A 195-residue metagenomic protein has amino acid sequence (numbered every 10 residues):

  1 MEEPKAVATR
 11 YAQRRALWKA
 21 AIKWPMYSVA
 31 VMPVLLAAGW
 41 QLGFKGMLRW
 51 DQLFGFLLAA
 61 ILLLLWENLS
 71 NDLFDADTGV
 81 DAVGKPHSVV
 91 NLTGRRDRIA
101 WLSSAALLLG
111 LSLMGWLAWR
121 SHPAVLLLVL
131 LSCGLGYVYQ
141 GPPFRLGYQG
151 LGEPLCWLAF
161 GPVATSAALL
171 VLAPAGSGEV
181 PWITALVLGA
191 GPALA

Functional and structural regions predicted by a protein language model:
M1-D51, G55, F144, Q149-G152 (+1 more regions): Topogenic membrane-insertion module of multi-pass membrane proteins
E2-A16, L73-G94: Cytosolic, membrane-interface loops and tails of multi-pass inner-membrane proteins
Y11, S88-G176: Intramembrane alpha-helical segments
W18, M26, A30, Q52-L53 (+6 more regions): Hydrophobic alpha-helical transmembrane segments of integral membrane proteins, especially multi-pass transporters
M32, P162-L169, A190-A195: Hydrophobic cores of alpha-helical transmembrane segments in multi-pass inner/ER membrane proteins, independent
V34-L36, K45-S70, L126-Y137, G178-A195: Membrane-embedded alpha-helical segments that form the functional core of polytopic membrane enzymes, especially those
L36, W40, W66-S70, W116 (+1 more regions): Alpha-helical membrane-inserting segments
L63, E67-D77, R98-A105: Early transmembrane hairpin module of multi-pass membrane proteins
